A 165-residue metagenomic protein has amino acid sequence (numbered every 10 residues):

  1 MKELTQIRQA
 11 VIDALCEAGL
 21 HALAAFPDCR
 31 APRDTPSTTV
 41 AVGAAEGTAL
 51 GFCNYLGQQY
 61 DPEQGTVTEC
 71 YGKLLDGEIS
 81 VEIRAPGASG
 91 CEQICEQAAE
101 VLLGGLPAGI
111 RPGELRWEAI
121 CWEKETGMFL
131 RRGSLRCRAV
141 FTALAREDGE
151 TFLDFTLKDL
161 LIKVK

Functional and structural regions predicted by a protein language model:
M1-D61, L161-K165: Small/polar-rich, solvent-exposed N-terminal microdomains that initiate assembly or binding
V11, L15, A22, V40 (+4 more regions): Hydrophobic beta-strand residues in large extracellular and virion-surface proteins
I12, C16, L130-K165: C-terminal tail/extension regions appended to the core domain(s) of diverse proteins
A24-F26, Q64-T66, R116-W122: Short structured motifs
C29-P32, T68-K73: Short, conserved, surface-exposed binding loops centered on an aromatic residue
A41-G43, E118-I120, T156-K158: A structural detector for beta-sheet-dominated domains
C70-S89, F129-A143: Oligomerization/assembly interface segments of phage tail-like spikes and tubes
E92-G149: Acidic-leaning, charged glycine-interspersed low-complexity segments
